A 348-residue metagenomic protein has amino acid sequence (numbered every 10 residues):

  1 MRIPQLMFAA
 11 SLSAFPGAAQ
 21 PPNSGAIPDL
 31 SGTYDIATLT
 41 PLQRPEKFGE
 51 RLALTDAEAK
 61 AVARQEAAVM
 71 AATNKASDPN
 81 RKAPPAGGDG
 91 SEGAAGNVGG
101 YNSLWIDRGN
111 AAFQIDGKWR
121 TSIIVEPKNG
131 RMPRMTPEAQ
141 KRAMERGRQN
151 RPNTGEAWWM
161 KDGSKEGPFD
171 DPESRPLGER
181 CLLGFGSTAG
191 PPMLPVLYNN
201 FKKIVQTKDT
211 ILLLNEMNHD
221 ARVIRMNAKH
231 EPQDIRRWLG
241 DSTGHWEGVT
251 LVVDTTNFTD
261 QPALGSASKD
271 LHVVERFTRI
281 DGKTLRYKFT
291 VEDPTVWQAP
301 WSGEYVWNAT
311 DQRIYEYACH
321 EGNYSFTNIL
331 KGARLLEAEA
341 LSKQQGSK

Functional and structural regions predicted by a protein language model:
R2-A9: Sec-dependent signal peptide recognition, specifically the positively charged N-region followed immediately by
A14-P16: N-terminal signal peptide c-region/cleavage motif recognized by signal peptidases
A19-K348: PEST-like low-complexity, intrinsically disordered acidic/proline/serine-rich tracts that flank trafficking/processing
